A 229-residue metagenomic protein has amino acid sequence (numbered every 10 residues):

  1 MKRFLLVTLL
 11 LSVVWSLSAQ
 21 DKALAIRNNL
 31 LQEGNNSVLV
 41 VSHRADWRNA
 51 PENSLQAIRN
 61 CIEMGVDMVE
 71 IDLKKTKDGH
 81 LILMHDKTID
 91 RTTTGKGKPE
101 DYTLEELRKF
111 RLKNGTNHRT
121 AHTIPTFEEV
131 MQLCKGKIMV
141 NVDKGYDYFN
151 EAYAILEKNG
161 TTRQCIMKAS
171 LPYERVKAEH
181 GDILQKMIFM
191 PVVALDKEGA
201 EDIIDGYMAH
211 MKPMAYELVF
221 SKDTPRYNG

Functional and structural regions predicted by a protein language model:
M1-A23: Bacterial Sec-dependent N-terminal signal peptides
A19-G229: Phosphate-group recognition and catalysis centered on beta-loop-alpha active-site segments
